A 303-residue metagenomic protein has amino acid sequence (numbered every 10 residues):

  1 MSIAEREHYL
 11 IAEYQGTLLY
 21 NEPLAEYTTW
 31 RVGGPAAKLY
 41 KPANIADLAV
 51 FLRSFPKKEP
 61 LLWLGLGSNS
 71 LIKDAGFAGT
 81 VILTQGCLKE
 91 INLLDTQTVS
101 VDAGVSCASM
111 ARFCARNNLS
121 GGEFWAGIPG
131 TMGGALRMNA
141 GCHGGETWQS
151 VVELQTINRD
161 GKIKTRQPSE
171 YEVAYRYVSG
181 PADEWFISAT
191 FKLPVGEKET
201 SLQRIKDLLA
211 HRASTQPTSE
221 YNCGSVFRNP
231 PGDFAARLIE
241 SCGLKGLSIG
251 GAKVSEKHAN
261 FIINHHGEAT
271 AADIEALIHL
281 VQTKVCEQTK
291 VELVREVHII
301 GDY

Functional and structural regions predicted by a protein language model:
I3-M132: Anion-binding (especially nucleotide phosphate/pyrophosphate-binding) glycine-rich loop and adjoining beta-alpha core
L19-Y20, S70, I157-A276, L280-K284 (+1 more regions): Phosphate/pyrophosphate- and phosphate-bearing ligand-binding catalytic cores of soluble enzymes
G33, K41-A43, L71-K89, R137-Q167 (+1 more regions): Structural signature of FAD isoalloxazine-binding scaffolds in flavoprotein oxidoreductases
A37-K38, N69-L71, T80, A108 (+5 more regions): Short, electropositive, low-hydrophobicity segments enriched in small/polar residues
K57, L64-L66, S150, E220-Y221 (+1 more regions): Short, basic and Ser/Thr-rich N-terminal targeting/leader segments
S70, A111-C114, E123-A126, N139-E146 (+3 more regions): A generic local secondary-structure boundary/capping motif
T98, V105-C107, G127-P129, G133 (+5 more regions): Short acidic/polar capping segments at secondary-structure boundaries
C107, A111, W125, P129-G133 (+4 more regions): Hydrophobic, well-ordered secondary-structure segments
